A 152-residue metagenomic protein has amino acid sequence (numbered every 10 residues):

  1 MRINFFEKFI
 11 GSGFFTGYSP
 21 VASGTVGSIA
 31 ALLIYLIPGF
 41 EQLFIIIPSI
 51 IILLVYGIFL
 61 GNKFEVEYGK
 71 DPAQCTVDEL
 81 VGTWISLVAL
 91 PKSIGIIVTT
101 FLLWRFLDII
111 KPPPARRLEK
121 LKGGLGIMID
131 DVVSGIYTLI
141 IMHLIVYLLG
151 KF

Functional and structural regions predicted by a protein language model:
M1-V26, I58-T83, F106-I136: Interhelical loop and helix-boundary elements at the membrane-water interface of polytopic inner-membrane proteins
V21-I34, Q42-F64: Short, surface-exposed acidic-centric catalytic microdomains
T25, I29-A30, I47-I51, I94 (+3 more regions): Hydrophobic alpha-helical transmembrane segments
I29-Q42, W84-L90, M142: Interfacial segments of multi-pass membrane proteins
L36, I50-F59, L87-V88, T100-I109: Alpha-helical transmembrane segments of multi-pass membrane proteins
P38-I51, P114-G124: Membrane interface segments of multi-pass transport proteins and intramembrane proteases
H143-F152: Juxtamembrane boundary at the C-terminal end of a transmembrane helix
